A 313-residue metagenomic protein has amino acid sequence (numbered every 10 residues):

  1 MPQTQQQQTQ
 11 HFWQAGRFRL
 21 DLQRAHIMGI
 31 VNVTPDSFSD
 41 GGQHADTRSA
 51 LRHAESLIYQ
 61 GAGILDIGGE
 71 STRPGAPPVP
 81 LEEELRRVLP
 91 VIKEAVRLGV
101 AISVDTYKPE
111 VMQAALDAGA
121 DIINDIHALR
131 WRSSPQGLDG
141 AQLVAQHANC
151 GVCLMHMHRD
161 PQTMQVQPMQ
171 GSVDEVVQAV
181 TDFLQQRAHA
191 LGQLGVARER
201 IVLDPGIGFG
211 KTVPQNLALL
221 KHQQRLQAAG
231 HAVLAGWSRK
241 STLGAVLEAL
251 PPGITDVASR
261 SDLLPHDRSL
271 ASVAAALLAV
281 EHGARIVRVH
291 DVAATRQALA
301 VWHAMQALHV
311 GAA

Functional and structural regions predicted by a protein language model:
M1-A25, A312-A313: SAM-dependent methyltransferases
Q8, L22, S39-R48, R52-H53 (+6 more regions): Active-site-adjacent loop and "lid" segments of alpha/beta metabolic enzymes
I27-M28, L65: Hydrophobic beta-strand anchors of alpha/beta hydrolase catalytic cores
R52-G68, H282: Catalytic domains of carbohydrate-active enzymes, especially glycoside hydrolases
A197-R200: Short acidic capping loops at alpha-helix termini that bridge into adjacent secondary structure
